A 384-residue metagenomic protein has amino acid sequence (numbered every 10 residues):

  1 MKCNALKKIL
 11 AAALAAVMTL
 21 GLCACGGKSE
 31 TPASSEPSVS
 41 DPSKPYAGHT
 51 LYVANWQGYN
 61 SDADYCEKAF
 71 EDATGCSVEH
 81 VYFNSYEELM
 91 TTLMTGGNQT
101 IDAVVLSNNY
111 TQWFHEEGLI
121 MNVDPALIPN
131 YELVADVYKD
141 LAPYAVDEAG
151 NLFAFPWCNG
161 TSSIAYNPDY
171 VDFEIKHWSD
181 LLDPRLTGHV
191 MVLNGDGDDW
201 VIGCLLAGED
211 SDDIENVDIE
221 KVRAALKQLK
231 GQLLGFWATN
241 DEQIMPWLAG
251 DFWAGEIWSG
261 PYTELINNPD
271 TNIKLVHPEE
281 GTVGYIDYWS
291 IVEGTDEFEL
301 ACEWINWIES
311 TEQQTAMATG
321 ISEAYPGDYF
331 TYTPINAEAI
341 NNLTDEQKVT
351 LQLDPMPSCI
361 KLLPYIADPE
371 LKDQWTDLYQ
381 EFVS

Functional and structural regions predicted by a protein language model:
M1-T50, S384: Short, low-complexity disordered leader/linker segments with a strong preference for bacterial N-terminal type II
S38-F114: Early extracytoplasmic/lumenal segment of secretory-pathway proteins
W56-A63, F83-N84, T100-I101, V105-L248: Extracytoplasmic ligand-binding site segments that recognize negatively charged/polar headgroups
T111-W113, L248, A254-N272: A ligand-binding cleft/hinge motif common to bilobed small-molecule-binding domains
F114-N122, E148-N151, L265-H277, N341-Q347: Ligand-binding "clamshell"
E220-L229, P269-E293: Periplasmic-binding protein-like
D287, V292-C359: Mature extracytoplasmic/periplasmic domains
L351-S384: Conserved C-terminal helix/tail region of periplasmic/extracytoplasmic solute-binding proteins
